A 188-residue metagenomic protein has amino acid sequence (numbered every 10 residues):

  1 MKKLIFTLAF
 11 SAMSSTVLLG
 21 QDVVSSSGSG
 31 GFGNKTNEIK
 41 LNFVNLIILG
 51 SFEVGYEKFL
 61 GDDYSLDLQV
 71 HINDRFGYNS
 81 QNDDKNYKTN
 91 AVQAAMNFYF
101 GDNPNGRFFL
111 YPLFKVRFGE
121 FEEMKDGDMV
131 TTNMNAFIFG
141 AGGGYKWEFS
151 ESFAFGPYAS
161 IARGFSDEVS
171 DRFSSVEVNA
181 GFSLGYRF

Functional and structural regions predicted by a protein language model:
M1-G33: Cleavable N-terminal export/targeting peptides
G20-R75, N79-S80, Y87, G185-R187: Short glycine/proline- and aromatic-enriched beta-strand/turn motifs that initiate or cap beta-hairpins
D22, Q93-M96, W147, V176-F188: Outer-membrane beta-barrel "beta-signal"
G33, V44-L46, D83-T89, D128-N135 (+1 more regions): Replace "Gram-negative outer membrane beta-barrel proteins" with "bacterial and organellar outer membrane beta-barrel
N37-I39, G50-V54, N90-A94, F137-G142 (+1 more regions): Hydrophobic, lipid-facing positions within transmembrane beta-strands of outer-membrane proteins
E57-G156: Gram-negative (and chloroplast) outer-membrane scaffold detector with strong preference for beta-barrel transmembrane
P157-I161: Internal, hydrophobic beta-strand segments that form the core of beta-sheet-rich folds
D167: Charged phosphate-binding loop/patch that engages nucleotide di/tri-phosphates or the phosphate backbone of nucleic
